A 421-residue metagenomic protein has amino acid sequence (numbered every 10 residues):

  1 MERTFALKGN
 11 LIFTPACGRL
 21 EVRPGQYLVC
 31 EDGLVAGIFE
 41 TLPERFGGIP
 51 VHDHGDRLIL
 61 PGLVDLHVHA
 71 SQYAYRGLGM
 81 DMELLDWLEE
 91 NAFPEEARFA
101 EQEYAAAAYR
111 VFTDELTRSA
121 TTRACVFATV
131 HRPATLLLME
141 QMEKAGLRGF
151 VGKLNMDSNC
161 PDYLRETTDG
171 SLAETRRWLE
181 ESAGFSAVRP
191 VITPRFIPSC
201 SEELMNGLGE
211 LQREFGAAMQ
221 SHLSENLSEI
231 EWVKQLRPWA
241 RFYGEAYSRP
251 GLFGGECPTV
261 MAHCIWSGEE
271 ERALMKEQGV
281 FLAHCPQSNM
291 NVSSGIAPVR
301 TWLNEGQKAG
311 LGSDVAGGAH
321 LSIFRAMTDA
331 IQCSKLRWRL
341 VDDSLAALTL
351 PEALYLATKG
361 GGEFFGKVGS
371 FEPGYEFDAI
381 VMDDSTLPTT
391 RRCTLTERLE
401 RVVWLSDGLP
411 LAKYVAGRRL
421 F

Functional and structural regions predicted by a protein language model:
M1-F46: N-terminal metal-binding scaffold of metallo-dependent hydrolase/deaminase domains
E2-G9, R45-W87, R110, T117-R118: Replace "His-x-His-based motif
A16, E376-F421: C-terminal cap of metal-dependent C-N hydrolases
A74-A105, K153-T168, N226-E256, D329-L348: Active-site gating loops and adjacent loop-to-helix segments of metal-dependent hydrolytic enzymes
R76-L147, S171-G184: Alpha-helical scaffold segments that flank or form the walls of functional sites
P133-I265: Metal-coordinating catalytic core of metallo-dependent amide/deamination hydrolases
L227-A240, R272-K276, S293-W302, A319-K335 (+1 more regions): Histidine/acidic-residue-rich catalytic or RNA/ligand-binding cores of hydrolases and nuclease-related proteins
S248-G255, R300-P388: His/Asp/Glu-enriched, well-ordered alpha-helical/loop segment that forms or immediately abuts the divalent-metal
